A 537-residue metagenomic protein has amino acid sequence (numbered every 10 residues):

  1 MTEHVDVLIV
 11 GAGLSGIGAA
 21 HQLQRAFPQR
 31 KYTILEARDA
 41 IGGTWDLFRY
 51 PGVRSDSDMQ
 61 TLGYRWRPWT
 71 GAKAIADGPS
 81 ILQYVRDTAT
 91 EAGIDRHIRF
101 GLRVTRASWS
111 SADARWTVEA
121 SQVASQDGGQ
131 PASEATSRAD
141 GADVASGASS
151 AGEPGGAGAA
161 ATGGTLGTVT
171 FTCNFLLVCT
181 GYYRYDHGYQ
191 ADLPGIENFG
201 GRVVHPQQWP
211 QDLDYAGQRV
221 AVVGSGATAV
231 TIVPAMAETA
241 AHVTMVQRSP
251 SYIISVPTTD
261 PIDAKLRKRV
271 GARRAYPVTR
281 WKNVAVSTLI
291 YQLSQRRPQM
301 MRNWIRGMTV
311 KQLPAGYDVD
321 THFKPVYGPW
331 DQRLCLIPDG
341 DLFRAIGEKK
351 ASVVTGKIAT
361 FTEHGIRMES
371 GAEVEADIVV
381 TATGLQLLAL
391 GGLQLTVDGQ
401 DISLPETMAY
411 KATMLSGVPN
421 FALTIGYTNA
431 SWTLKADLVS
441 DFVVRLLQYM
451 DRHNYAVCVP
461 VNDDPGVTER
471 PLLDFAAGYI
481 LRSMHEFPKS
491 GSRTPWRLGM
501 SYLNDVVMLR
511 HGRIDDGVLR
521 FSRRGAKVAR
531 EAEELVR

Functional and structural regions predicted by a protein language model:
T2-H4, L8-I9, L14, G18-A19 (+7 more regions): Rossmann-like dinucleotide-binding core of oxidoreductases
V5, G164-F175, Y215-A216, E369-I378: Core beta-strand elements of the Rossmann-like FAD/NAD(P) dinucleotide-binding domain in flavoenzyme oxidoreductases
V5-I9, L14-I98, Q247-R248, K311-L313 (+1 more regions): Beta1-alpha1 glycine-rich phosphate/pyrophosphate-binding loop at the start of Rossmann-like nucleotide-binding domains
Y64, R202-V203, T413-N429: Short FAD-binding loop at a beta-strand-to-alpha-helix junction that anchors the flavin cofactor in diverse
W69-D87, V223, L293-R302, G328-D341: Short beta-strand to alpha-helix junction loop
K73-P131, G158, T162-R184, T360: Feature captures the FAD/FMN-dependent oxidoreductase FAD-binding
Q312-E375: Alpha/beta-hydrolase fold catalytic core
D437, D441-R537: C-terminal active-site-capping segments
